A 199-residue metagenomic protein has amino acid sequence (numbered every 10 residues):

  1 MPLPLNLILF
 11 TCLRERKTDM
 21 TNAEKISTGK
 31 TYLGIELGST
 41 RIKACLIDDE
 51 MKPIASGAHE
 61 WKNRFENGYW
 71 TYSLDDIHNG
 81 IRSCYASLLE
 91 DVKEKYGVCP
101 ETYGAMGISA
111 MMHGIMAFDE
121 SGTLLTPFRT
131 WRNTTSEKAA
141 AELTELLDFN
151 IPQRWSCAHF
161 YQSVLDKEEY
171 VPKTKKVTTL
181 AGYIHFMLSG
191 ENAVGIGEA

Functional and structural regions predicted by a protein language model:
L3-T126, A141, K173: N-terminal glycine/serine-rich phosphate-binding loop of ATP-dependent small-molecule kinases, especially carbohydrate
L37-S39, I108, F118, L147-A199: Gly/Ser/Thr-rich active-site cleft segment
W61, T71, F128, L146-L147 (+2 more regions): N-terminal phosphate-binding loop and flanking beta/alpha elements of the actin-like ATPase fold
N133: Carbohydrate-associated surface elements
S136: Gly/Ser-rich phosphate-binding catalytic loop and adjacent alpha/beta segment that cradle a phosphoryl group at enzyme
A140-L143, S163: A generic structural signal for nonpolar/aromatic side chains embedded in well-ordered alpha-helices
